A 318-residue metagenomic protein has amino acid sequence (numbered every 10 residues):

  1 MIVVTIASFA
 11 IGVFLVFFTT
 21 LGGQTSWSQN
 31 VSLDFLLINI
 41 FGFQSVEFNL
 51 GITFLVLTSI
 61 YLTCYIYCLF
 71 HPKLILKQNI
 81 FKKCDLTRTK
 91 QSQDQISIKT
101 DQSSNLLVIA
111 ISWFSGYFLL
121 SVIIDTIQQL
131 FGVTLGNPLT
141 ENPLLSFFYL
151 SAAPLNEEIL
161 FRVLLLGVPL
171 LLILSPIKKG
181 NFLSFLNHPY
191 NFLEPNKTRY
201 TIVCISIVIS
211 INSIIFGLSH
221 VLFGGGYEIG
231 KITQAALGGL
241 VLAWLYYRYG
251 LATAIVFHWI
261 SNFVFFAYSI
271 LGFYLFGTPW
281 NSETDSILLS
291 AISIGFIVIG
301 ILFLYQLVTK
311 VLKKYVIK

Functional and structural regions predicted by a protein language model:
M1-I6, T134, P138, I209: N-terminal intrinsically disordered, low-complexity tails enriched in polar/charged
M1-K99, S103, F266-K318: N-terminal, membrane-interfacial amphipathic/helix-forming hydrophobic leader that caps and precedes the first
I2-G23, V108-S121, Y247-H258: Hydrophobic alpha-helical membrane-insertion segments
T5-A10, T53-Y61, L106-F118, V122 (+7 more regions): Alpha-helical transmembrane spans of integral membrane proteins, capturing the lipid-embedded, hydrophobic core of TM
S32-E47, P72-L160, L164-R199, V316: Juxtamembrane helix-loop-helix connectors linking adjacent transmembrane helices in multi-pass membrane enzymes
L145-I317: Transmembrane helix-loop-helix hairpins at the membrane interface of multi-pass integral membrane proteins
